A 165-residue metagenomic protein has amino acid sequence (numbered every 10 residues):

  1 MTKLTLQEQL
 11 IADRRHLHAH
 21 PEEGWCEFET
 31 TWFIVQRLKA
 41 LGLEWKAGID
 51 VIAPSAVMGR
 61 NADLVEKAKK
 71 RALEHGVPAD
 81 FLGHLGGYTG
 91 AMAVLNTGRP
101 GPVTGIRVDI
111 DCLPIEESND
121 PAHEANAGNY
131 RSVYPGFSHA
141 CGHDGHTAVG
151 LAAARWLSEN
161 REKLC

Functional and structural regions predicted by a protein language model:
T2-H139, A148-L151, E159-L164: Acidic/His- and Gly-rich active-site-bordering loop/insert found across diverse amide/peptide-bond hydrolases
